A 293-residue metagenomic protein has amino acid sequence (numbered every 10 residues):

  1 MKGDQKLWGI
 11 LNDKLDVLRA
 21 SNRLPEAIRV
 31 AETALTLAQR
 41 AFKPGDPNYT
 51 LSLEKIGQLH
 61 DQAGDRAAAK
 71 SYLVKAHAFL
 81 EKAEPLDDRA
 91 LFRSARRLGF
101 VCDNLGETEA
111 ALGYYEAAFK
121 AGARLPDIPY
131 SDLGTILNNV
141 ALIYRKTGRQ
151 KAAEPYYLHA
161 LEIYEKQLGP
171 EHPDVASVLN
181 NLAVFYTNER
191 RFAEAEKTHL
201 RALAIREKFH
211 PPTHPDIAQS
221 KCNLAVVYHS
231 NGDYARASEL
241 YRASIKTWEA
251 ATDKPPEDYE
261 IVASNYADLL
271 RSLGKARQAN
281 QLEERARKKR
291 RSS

Functional and structural regions predicted by a protein language model:
M1-D65, H77-A83: Flexible inter-repeat linkers and adjacent short helices within tandem amphipathic alpha-helical repeat scaffolds
M1-K2, R40-P44, K82-L86, R124-I128 (+4 more regions): Short coil/turn linkers that connect adjacent helices within long alpha-helical scaffolds, especially alpha-solenoid
K6-A20, P47-Q62, R89-N104, S131-K146 (+5 more regions): Conserved alpha-helical positions within TPR/SEL1-like repeat arrays
L35-R40, H77-K82, F119-R124, L161-K166 (+3 more regions): Amphipathic alpha-helical segments of tetratricopeptide repeats
Y241-K246, S264-R291: TPR/TPR-like (Sel1-like) alpha-helical repeat modules
